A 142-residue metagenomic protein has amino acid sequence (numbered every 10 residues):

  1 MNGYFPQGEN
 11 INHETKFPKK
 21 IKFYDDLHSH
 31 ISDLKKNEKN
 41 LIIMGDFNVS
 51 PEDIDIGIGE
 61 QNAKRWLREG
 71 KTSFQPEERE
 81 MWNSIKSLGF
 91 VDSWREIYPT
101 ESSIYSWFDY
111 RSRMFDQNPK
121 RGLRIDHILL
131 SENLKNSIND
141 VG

Functional and structural regions predicted by a protein language model:
M1-N10: Active-site-proximal beta-strand elements of phosphoester/diester hydrolases
Q7, V49, N136: Active-site micro-motifs of SAM-dependent methyltransferase domains
E9-I11, P51-I54: Short acidic/His/Gly/Ser-rich catalytic and metal-binding motifs that mark active-site loops of diverse hydrolases
N10-K19, E69-K71: Short histidine-centered catalytic/ligand-binding loop motif
E14-H30: Binuclear metal-dependent hydrolase catalytic cores centered on His/Asp/Glu-rich metal-binding motifs
F23, L27, I43, E77-M81: Amphipathic alpha-helical interface surfaces
L27-D53, S93, L129: Active-site beta-strand/loop signature of hydrolases that rely on acidic residues for catalysis
D53-D55, E60-G142: Metal-dependent phosphoester-hydrolase catalytic domains
